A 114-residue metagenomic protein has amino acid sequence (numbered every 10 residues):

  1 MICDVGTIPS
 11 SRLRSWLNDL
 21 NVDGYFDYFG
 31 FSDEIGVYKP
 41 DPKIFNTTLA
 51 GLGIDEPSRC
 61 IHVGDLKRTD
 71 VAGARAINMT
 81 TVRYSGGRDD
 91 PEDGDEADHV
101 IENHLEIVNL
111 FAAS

Functional and structural regions predicted by a protein language model:
I2-S114: Asp-based, Mg2+/Mn2+-dependent phosphohydrolase catalytic module
